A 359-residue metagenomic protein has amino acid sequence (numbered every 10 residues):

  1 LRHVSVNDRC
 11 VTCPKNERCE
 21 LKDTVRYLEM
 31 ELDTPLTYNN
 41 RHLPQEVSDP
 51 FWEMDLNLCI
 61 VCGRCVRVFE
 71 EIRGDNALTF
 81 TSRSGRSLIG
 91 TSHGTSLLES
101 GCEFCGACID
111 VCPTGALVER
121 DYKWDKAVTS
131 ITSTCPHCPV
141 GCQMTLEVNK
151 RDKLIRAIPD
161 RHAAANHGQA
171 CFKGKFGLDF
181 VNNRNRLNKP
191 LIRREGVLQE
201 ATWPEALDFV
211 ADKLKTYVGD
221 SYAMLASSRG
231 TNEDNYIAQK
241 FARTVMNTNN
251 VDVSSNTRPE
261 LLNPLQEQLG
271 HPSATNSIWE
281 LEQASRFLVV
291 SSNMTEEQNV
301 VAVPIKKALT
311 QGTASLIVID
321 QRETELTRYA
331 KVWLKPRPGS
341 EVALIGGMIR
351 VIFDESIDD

Functional and structural regions predicted by a protein language model:
L1-F104, I109-P136, C142: Fe-S ferredoxin-like electron-transfer domains and their immediately adjacent linker/connector regions across
S5-N7, C62, R67, I72-R73 (+2 more regions): Catalytic alpha/large subunits of respiratory electron-transfer oxidoreductases, centered on bis-MGD molybdoenzymes
